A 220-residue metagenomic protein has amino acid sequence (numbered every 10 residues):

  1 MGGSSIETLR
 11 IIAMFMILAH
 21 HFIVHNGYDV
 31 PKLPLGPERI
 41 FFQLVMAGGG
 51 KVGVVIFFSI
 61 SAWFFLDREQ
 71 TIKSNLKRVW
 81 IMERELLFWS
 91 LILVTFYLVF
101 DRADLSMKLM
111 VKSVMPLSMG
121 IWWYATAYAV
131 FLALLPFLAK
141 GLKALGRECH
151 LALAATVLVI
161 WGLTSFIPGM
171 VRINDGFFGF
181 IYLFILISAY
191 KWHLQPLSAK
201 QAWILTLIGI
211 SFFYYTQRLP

Functional and structural regions predicted by a protein language model:
M1-V157: Membrane-cytosol interface segments of multi-pass membrane proteins, especially ER/Golgi lipid-handling enzymes
V114-M119, T164-N174, L219-P220: Membrane-interface helix caps and helix-loop-helix hairpins in membrane proteins
I121-W122, K140-G141, M170-N174, P196: Short helix-to-loop capping/linker segments positioned immediately adjacent to catalytic or ligand/cofactor-binding
F131-K140, F184-P196: Alpha-helical transmembrane segments in multipass membrane proteins, preferentially the mid-helix core
F131-L132, V171-R172, S198-A202: A cytosolic-side transmembrane-helix exit/cap motif
E148-W161, A202-F212: Central hydrophobic cores of alpha-helical transmembrane segments in multi-pass integral membrane proteins
H150-L194: Loop-centered beta-sheet repeat module
F177-G179, Q195-P220: Alpha-helical transmembrane segments and terminal signal-anchor/GPI-anchor hydrophobic tails, characterized by long
